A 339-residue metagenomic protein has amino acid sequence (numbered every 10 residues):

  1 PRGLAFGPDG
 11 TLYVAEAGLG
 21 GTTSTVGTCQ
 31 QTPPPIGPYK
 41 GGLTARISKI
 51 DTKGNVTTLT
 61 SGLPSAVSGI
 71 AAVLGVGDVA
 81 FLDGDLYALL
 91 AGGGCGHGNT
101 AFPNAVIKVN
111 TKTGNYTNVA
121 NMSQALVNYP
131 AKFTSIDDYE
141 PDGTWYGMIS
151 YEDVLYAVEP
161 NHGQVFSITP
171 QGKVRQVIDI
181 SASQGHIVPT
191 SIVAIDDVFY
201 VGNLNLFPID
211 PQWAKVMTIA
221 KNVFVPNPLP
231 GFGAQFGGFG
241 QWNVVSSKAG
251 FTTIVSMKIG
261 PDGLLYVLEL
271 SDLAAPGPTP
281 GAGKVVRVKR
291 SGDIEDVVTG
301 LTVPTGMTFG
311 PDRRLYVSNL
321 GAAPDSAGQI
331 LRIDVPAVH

Functional and structural regions predicted by a protein language model:
P1-D9, T44, S65-D85, L126-L155 (+6 more regions): Beta-rich, blade/repeat-based domains predominating in secreted/periplasmic proteins but also intracellular
Y13-A17, G21, Y87-L90, A157-V158 (+3 more regions): Residue position within the beta-strands of beta-propeller blades
L19-T23, G93-H97, H162-Q164, L206-I209 (+2 more regions): Short glycine/acidic-enriched loop and turn motifs that connect beta-strands
C29-T52, V56-A80, S256: Blade-loop segments of beta-propeller domains
P35, L43-S48, N104-I107, Q164-S167 (+3 more regions): A short loop-to-beta-strand structural motif that recurs across blades of beta-propeller domains
I50-N55, N110-G114, I168-K173, A220-F224 (+2 more regions): Short loop/turn segments that connect beta-strands within beta-propeller blades
N55-A71, G114-P141, R175-I187, L229-G250: Surface-exposed loop and turn segments in beta-propeller and other repeat-based domains that flank or scaffold
T308-H339: Blade-level signature of beta-propeller repeat domains, shared across WD40, Kelch, NHL, RCC1 and BNR/Asp-box propellers
